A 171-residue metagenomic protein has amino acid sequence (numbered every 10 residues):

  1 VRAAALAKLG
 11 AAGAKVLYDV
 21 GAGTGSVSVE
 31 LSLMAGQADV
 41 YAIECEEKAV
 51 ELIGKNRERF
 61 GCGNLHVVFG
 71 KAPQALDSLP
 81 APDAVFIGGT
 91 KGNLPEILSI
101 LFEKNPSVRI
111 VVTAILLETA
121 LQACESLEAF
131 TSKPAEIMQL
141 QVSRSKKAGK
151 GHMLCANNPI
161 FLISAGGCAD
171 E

Functional and structural regions predicted by a protein language model:
V1-G13: Conserved alpha-helix/loop element of class I SAM-dependent methyltransferases that forms part of the SAM/SAH-binding
A14-G23: Conserved class I S-adenosyl-L-methionine
T24-G36: Conserved SAM-binding loop of SAM-dependent methyltransferases across substrates and taxa, primarily the Class I
L33-V40, K104-P106: Conserved S-adenosyl-L-methionine
I43-P82: S-adenosyl-L-methionine
E44-A49, G89-T90, I115: Short beta->alpha hinge that forms the Motif I/post-I loop of the SAM-binding pocket
L98-A156: C-terminal substrate-binding/active-site "lid" region of AdoMet-derived donor-dependent transferases
K150-E171: Core SAM-dependent methyltransferase catalytic element
